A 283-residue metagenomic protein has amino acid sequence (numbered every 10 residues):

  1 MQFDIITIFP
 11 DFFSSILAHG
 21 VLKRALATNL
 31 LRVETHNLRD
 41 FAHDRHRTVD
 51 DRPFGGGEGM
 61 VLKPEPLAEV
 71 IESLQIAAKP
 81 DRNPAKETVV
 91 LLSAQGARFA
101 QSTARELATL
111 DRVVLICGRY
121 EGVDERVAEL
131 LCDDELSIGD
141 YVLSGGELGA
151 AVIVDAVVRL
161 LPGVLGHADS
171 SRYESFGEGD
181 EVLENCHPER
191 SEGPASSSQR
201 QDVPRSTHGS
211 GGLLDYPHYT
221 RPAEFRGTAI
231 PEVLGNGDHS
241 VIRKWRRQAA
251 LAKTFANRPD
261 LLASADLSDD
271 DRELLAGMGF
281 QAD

Functional and structural regions predicted by a protein language model:
M1-P80, G235-A263: N-terminal nucleotide/polyanion-binding subdomain common to many enzyme families
D4-I6, E34-H36, T88-V90, V113-V114 (+1 more regions): Hydrophobic/aromatic beta-strand patches that form the interior of the parallel beta-sheet core in alpha/beta enzyme
L38-F41, R119-V123: Short glycine-enriched loops at secondary-structure junctions
K63-R119, E125, P162: S-adenosyl-L-methionine/SAH cofactor-binding core of RNA-modifying enzymes
K79-R82, L183-G211: Intrinsic disorder/low-complexity segments
V123, V127-G177: Structured adenosyl-cofactor binding patch, chiefly the S-adenosyl-L-methionine
L148, L160-H187, G209-E232: Internal, active-site/partner-interface "lid" segment
D266-D283: Short, amphipathic C-terminal "tail helix"
